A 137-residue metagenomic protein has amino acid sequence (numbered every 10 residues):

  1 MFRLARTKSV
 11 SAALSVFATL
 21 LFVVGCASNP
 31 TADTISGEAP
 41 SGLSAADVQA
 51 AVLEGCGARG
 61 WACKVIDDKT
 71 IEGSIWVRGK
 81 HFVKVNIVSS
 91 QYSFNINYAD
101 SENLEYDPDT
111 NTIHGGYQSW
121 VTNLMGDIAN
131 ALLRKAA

Functional and structural regions predicted by a protein language model:
F2-L14: Bacterial N-terminal signal peptides that target proteins for export
L21-G25: C-terminal motif of bacterial Sec signal peptides marking the signal peptidase cleavage site
A27-A137: Ser/Thr-rich, low-complexity intrinsically disordered terminal regions
